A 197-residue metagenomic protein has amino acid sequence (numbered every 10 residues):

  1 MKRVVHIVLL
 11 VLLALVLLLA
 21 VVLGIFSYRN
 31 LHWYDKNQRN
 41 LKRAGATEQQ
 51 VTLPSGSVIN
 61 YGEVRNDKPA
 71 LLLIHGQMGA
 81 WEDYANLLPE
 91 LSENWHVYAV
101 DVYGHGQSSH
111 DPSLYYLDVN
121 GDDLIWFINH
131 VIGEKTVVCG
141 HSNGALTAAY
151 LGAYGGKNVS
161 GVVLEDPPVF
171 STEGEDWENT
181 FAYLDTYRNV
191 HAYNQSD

Functional and structural regions predicted by a protein language model:
K2-L71, N94, G133-E134: Alpha/beta-hydrolase fold catalytic core
P54, G62, A99-C139, N143: Active-site loop/oxyanion-hole signature of alpha/beta-hydrolase fold enzymes
S57, V64-Q107: Conserved HGGG/HGGXW glycine-rich cap/lid loop of the alpha/beta-hydrolase fold
W81, N158-V159: Core-facing hydrophobic residues within beta-strands of well-ordered domains
Y84-A85, S108-L114, E173-E175: Conserved catalytic-core motifs of eukaryotic protein kinase domains, centered on the activation segment
A85, I125, A149-A153: Short, hydrophobic alpha-helix immediately C-terminal to the catalytic nucleophile
A145-G156, V162: Short glycine-enriched nucleophile-adjacent loop and the immediately C-terminal alpha-helix near the catalytic center
A153, V162-Y193: Flexible "cap/lid" loop of the alpha/beta hydrolase fold
